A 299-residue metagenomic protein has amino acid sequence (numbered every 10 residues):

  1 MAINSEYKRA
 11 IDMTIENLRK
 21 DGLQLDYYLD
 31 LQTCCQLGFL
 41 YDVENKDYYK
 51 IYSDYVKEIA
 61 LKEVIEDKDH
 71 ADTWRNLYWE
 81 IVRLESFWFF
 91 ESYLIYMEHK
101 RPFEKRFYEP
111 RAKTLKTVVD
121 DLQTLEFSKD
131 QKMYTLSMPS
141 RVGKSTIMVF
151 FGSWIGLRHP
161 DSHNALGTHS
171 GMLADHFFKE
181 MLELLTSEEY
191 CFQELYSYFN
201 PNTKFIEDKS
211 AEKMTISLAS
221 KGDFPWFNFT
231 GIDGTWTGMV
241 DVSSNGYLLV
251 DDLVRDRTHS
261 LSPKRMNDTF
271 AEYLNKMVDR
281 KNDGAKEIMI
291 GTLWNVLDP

Functional and structural regions predicted by a protein language model:
M1-D130: N-terminal accessory segments
Q123-T135, R158-D161: Phosphate-binding P-loop
D130-F150: Walker A/P-loop
M148-H159: Walker A/P-loop NTP-binding motif
G167-D233: Conserved nucleotide-state-sensing and coupling region of NTP-binding domains
S210-Y273: Conserved RecA-like ASCE ATPase "motif II neighborhood" in helicase/translocase motors
V242, V296-P299: Short regulatory helix/loop adjacent to the ATP-binding pocket of P-loop NTPases
D268-A285: Substrate-engagement module of ASCE P-loop NTPases
